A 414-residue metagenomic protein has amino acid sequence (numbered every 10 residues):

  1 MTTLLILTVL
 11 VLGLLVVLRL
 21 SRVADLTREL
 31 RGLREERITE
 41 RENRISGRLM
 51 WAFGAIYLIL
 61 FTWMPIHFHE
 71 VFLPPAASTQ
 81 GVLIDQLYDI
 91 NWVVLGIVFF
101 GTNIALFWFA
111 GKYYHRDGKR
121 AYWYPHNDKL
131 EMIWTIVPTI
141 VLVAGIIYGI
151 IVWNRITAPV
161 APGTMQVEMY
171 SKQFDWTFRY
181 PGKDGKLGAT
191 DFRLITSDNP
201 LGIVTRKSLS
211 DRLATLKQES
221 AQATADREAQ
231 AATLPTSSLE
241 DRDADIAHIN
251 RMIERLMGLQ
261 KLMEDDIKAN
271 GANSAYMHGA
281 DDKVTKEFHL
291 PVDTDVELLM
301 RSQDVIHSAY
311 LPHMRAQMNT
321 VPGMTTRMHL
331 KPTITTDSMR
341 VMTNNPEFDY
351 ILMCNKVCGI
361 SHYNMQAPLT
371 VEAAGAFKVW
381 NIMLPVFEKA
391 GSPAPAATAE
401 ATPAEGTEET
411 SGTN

Functional and structural regions predicted by a protein language model:
M1-R22, S46-E70, G81-Y113: Membrane-embedded alpha-helical segments of integral membrane proteins
T3, A24-R31: Short, low-structural-confidence N-terminal segments
L30-N43, T62-I90, N103-N414: Non-transmembrane, membrane-proximal soluble domains of secreted or membrane proteins
